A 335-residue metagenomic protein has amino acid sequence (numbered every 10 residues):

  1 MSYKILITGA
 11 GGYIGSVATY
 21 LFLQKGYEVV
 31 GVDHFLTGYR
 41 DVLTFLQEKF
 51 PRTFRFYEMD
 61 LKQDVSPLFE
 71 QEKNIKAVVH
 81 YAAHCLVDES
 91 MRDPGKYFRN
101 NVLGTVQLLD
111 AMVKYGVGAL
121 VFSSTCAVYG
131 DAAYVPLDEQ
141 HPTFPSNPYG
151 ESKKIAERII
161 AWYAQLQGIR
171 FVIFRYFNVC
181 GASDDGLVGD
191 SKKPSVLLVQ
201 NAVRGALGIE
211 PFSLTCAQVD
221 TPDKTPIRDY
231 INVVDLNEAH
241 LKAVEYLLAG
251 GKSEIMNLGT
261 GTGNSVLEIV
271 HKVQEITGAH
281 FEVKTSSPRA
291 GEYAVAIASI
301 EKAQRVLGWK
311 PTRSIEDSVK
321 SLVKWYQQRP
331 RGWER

Functional and structural regions predicted by a protein language model:
M1-A182, R329: N-terminal Rossmann-like NAD(P)+-binding domain of SDR-like oxidoreductases, especially those catalyzing
V17, F45, P67, A77 (+9 more regions): Alpha-helical elements of Rossmann-like donor-binding domains used by nucleotide-donor carbohydrate transfer enzymes
R40, F177-L198, G208-R228: Short, flexible, glycine-rich and Lys/Arg-enriched loop motifs at helix boundaries that contact anionic partners
D41, N100-L103, K193, L197 (+1 more regions): A general alpha-helical scaffold signature found inside nucleotide-binding enzyme cores
D60, A206-R335: C-terminal substrate-binding subdomain of Rossmann-fold SDR/epimerase-dehydratase oxidoreductases
F98, S146-K154, V188, K192-Q200 (+2 more regions): Short-chain dehydrogenase/reductase
